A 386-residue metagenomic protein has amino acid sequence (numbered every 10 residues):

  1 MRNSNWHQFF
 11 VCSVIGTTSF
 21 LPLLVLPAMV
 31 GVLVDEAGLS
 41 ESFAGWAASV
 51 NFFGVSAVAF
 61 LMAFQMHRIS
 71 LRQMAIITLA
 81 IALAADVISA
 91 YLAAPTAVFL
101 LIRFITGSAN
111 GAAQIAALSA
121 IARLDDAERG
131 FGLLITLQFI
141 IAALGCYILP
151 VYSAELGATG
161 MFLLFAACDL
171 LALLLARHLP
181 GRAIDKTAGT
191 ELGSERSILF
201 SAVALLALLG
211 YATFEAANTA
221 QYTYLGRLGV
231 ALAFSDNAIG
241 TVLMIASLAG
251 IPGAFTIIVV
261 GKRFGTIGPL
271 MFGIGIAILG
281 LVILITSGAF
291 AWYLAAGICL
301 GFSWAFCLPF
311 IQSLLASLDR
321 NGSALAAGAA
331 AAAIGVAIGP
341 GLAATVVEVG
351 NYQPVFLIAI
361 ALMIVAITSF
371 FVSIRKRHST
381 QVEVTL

Functional and structural regions predicted by a protein language model:
P27, V203-M244, L248-I251: Extracytoplasmic gate region of multi-pass secondary transporters
A57-P95: Conserved MFS/SLC helix-loop-helix module at the cytosolic interface between two early adjacent transmembrane helices
V58-L71, G253-T266, V347: Helix-to-loop junctions at the C-terminal end of transmembrane segments in multipass secondary transporters
A97-A112, A212, W292-F306: Hydrophobic core of transmembrane alpha-helices in multi-pass small-molecule transporters, especially MFS/SLC-type
I102-L137: Cytoplasmic helix-loop-helix junction between adjacent transmembrane helices in 12-TM secondary transporters
L124, L133-G181: Helix-loop-helix hairpin linking two adjacent transmembrane segments in secondary transporters
F264-I311: C-terminal transmembrane helical hairpin of 12-TM major facilitator-type secondary transporters
L318-Y352, A359: A late C-terminal transmembrane helix in Major Facilitator Superfamily
